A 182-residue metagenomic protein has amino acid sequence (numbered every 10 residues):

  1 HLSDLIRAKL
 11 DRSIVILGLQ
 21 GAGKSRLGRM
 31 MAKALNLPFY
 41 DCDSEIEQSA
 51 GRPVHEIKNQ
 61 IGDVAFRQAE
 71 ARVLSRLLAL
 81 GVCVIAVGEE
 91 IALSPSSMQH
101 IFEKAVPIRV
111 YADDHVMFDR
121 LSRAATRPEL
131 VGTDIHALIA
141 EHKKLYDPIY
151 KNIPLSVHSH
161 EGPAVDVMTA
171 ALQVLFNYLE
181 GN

Functional and structural regions predicted by a protein language model:
H1-L10, M30, A34, D147-N182: NTP-dependent small-molecule kinase module
I16: Hydrophobic anchor at the beta1->P-loop junction of P-loop NTPases
L19: P-loop (Walker A) phosphate-binding loop of NTP-binding proteins
K24: Conserved lysine of the Walker
L27: Hydrophobic positions on the alpha1 helix immediately C-terminal to the Walker A/P-loop
K33-S44: Post-Walker A helix-loop "phosphate-sensing" segment adjacent to the P-loop in P-loop NTPases
S44-F102: ATP-dependent small-molecule kinase phosphotransfer cores that center on conserved nucleotide phosphate-binding segments
E103-P148: A glycine- and Lys/Arg-enriched "phosphate-lid" helix/loop adjacent to the NTP-binding pocket of small-molecule kinases
